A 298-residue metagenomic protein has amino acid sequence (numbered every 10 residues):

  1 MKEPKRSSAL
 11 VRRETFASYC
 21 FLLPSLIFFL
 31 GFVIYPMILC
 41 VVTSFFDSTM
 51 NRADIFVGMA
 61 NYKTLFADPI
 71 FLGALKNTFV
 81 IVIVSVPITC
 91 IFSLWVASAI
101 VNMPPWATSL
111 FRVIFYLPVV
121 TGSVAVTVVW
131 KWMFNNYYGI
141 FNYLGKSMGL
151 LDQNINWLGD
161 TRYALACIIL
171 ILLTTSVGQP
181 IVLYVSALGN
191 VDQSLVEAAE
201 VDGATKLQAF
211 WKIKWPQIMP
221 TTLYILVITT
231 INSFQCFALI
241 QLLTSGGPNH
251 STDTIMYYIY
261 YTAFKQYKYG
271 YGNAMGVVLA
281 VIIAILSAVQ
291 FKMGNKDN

Functional and structural regions predicted by a protein language model:
M1-R12: Short, Lys/Arg-rich, polar N-terminal cytosolic tail immediately upstream of the first transmembrane signal-anchor
R13-N298: A structural signal for multi-pass alpha-helical bundles of membrane permease subunits that mediate small-molecule
